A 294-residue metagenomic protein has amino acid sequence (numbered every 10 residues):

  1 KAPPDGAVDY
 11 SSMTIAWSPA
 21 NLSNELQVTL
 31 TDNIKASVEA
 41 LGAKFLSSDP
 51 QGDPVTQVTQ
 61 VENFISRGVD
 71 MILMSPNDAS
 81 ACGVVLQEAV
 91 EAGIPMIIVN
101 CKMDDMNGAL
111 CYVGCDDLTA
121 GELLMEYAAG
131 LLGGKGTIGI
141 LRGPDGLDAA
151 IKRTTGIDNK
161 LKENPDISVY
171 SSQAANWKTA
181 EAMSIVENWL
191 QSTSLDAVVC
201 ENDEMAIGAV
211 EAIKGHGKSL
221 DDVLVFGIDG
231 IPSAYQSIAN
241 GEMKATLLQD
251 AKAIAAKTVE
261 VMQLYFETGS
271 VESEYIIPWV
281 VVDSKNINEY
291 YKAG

Functional and structural regions predicted by a protein language model:
K1-G294: A residue-level marker of the well-folded mature domains of exported/periplasmic proteins
